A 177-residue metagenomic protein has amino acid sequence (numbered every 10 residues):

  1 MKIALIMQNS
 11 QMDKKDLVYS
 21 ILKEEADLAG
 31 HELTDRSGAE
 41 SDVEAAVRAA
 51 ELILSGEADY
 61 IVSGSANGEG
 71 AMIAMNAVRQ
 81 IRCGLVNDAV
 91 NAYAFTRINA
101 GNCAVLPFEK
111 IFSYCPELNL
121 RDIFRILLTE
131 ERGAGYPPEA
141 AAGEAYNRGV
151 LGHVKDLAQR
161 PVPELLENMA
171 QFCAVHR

Functional and structural regions predicted by a protein language model:
K2-V18, Y93-R177: C-terminal binding/interaction regions
K14-A29: A short, Lys/Arg-enriched amphipathic alpha-helix followed by its capping loop at the start of a domain
L28-D42: A short beta-strand-loop structural module common to alpha/beta enzyme folds
G38, S63-N67, L85-N87: Active-site nucleophile and cofactor-binding loops and adjacent substrate-binding regions of central metabolic enzymes
S41-L54, E69-A71: N-terminal active-site wall of soluble small-molecule enzyme domains
E57-D59: Short, high-confidence coil segments that cap the C-terminus of an alpha-helix and link into the following beta-strand
V62-S63, V105: Structural motif
G70-C83, D88: Short Gly/Thr/Asp-enriched flexible loops that form oxyanion-binding sites at enzyme active sites
